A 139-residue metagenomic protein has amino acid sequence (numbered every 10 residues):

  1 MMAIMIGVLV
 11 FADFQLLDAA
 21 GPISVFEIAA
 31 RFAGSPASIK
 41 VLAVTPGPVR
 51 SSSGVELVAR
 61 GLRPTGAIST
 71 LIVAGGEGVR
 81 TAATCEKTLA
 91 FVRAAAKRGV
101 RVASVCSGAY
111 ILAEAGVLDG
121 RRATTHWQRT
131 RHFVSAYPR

Functional and structural regions predicted by a protein language model:
M1-V102, Y110-A115: Extended, subdomain-level signal for the structured scaffold at the beginning of enzyme domains
V102-A103, T124: Structural detector of well-ordered beta-strand residues that form the stable sheet scaffold of enzyme domains
D119-R139: A conserved active-site-flanking secondary-structure segment within enzyme catalytic domains
